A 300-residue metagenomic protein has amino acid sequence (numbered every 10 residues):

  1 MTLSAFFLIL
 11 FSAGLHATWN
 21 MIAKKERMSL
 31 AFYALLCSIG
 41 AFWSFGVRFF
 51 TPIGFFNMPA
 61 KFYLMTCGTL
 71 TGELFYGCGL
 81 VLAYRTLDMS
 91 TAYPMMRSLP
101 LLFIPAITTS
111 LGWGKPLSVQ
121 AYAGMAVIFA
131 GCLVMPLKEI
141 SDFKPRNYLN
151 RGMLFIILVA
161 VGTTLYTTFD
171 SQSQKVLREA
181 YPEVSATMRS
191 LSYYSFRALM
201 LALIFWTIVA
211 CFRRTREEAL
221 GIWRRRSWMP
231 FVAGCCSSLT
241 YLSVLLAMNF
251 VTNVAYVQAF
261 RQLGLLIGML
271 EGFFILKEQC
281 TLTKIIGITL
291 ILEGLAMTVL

Functional and structural regions predicted by a protein language model:
M1-L87, A130, L137-I157, V161 (+4 more regions): Membrane-interface interhelical linkers
G14, T18, F75, L99-A106 (+3 more regions): Residue positions within transmembrane alpha-helices of multi-pass solute transporters
T18, I22, G79, A106-S110 (+3 more regions): Hydrophobic side-chain positions within alpha-helical transmembrane segments of multi-pass secondary transporters
T69-E73, V81-F129, S195, L199 (+1 more regions): Specific alpha-helical transmembrane segments that line the substrate/conduction pathway and gating interfaces
I104-T109, S118-E139, T283-L300: Hydrophobic transmembrane alpha-helices of multi-pass small-molecule transport proteins
V159-S171: Transmembrane helical elements of multi-pass membrane transporters/channels
T168-D170, L239, S243-R261: Alpha-helical transmembrane segments and their membrane-interface junctions in multi-pass membrane proteins
V257, G264-E278, L282-I286, L292: C-terminal transmembrane helix pair
